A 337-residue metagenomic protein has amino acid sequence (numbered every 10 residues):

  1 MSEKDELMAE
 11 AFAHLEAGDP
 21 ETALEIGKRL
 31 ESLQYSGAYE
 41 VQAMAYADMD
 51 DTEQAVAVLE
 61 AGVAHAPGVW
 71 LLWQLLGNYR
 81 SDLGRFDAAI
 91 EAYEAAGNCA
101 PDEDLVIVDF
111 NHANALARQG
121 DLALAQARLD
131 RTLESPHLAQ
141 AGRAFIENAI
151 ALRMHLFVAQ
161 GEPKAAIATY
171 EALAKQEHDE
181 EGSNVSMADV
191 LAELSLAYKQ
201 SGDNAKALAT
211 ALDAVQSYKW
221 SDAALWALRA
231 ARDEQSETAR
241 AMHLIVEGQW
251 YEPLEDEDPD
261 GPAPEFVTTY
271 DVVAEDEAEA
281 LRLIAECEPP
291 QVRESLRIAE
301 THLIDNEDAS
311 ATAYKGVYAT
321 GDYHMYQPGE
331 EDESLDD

Functional and structural regions predicted by a protein language model:
S2-D50, N78-S81: Alpha-helical segment of the N-proximal tetratricopeptide repeat
D5, G37-E40, W70-L71, L105-I107 (+5 more regions): Start-of-helix register in tetratricopeptide repeats
L33-Y35, P67, P101-E103, H137 (+4 more regions): Short coil turns that delineate tetratricopeptide repeat
